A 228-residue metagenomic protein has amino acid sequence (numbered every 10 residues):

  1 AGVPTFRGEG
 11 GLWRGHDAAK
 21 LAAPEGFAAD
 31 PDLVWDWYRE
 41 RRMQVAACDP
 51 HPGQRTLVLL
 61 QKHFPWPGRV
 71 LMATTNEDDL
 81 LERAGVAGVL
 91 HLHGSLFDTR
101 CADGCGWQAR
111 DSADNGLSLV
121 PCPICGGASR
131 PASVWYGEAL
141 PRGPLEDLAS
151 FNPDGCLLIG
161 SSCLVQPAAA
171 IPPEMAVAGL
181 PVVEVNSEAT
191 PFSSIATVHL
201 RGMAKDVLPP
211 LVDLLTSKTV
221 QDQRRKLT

Functional and structural regions predicted by a protein language model:
A1-T228: Conserved catalytic core of sirtuin-type NAD+-dependent deacylases
